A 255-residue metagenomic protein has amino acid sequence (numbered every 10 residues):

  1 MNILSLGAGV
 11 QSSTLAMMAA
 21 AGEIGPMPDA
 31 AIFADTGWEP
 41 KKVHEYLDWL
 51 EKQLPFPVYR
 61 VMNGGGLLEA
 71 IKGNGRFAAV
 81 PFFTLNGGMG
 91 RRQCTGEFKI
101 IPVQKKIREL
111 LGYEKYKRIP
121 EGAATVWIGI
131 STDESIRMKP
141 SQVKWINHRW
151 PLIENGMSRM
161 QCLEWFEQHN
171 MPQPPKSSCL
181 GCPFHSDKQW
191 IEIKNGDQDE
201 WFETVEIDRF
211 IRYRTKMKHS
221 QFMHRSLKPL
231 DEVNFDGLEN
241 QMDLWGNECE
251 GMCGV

Functional and structural regions predicted by a protein language model:
M1-V255: Nucleotide-activated chemistry modules centered on ATP-dependent adenylation/adenylyltransferase
